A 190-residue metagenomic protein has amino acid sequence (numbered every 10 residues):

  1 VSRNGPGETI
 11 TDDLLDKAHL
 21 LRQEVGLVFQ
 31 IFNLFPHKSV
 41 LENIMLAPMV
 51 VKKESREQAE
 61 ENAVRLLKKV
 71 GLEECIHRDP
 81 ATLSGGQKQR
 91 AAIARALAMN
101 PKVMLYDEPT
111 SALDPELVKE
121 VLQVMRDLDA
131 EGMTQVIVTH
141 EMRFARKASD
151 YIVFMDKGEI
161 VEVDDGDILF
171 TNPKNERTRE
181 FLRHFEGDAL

Functional and structural regions predicted by a protein language model:
V1-G26, R56-E57, L169-P173: ABC ATPase NBD coupling module
G7-I10, M45, R56-C75: Conserved ABC ATPase "signature" region
D79-L83, Q87: Conserved ABC ATPase signature
A98-K102: A short, proline-enriched helix->beta-strand linker immediately N-terminal to the Walker B motif in ABC-type P-loop
M104-D107: Catalytic Walker B motif of ABC-type/P-loop ATPase nucleotide-binding domains
P115-L117: Helix N-cap at the start of a conserved alpha-helix in ABC-type nucleotide-binding domains
